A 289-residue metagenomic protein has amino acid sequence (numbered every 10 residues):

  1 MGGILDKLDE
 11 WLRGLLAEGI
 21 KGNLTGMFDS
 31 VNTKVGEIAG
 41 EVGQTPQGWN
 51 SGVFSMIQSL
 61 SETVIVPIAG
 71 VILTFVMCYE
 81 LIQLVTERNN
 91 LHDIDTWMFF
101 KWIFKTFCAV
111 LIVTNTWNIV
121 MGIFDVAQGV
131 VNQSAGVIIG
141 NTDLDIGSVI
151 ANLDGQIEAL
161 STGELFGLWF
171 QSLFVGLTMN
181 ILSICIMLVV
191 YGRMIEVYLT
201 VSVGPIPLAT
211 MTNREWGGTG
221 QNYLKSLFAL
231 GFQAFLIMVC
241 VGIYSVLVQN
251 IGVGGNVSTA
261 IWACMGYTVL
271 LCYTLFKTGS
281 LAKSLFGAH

Functional and structural regions predicted by a protein language model:
M1-I72, R88-W97, F107-T178, G217-N222 (+2 more regions): Gly/Ser-rich, low-complexity
G52, L73-L84, F99-W102: A short glycine/small-residue-enriched secondary-structure motif
L60-I68, I103, F107, I184 (+4 more regions): Loop-to-transmembrane-helix entry motif
V71, F75, Y79, V110 (+3 more regions): Hydrophobic alpha-helical transmembrane segments in multi-pass membrane proteins
T74, C78-L81, Y198, T278 (+1 more regions): Amphipathic, non-membrane alpha-helical segments that mediate helix-helix packing for oligomeric assemblies
L81-I94, S183-M187, E215-W216: Membrane-water interface regions at transmembrane-helix termini and the short interhelical loops of multi-pass membrane
W169-G217, F235, V239-S245: Hydrophobic alpha-helical transmembrane segments of integral membrane proteins
